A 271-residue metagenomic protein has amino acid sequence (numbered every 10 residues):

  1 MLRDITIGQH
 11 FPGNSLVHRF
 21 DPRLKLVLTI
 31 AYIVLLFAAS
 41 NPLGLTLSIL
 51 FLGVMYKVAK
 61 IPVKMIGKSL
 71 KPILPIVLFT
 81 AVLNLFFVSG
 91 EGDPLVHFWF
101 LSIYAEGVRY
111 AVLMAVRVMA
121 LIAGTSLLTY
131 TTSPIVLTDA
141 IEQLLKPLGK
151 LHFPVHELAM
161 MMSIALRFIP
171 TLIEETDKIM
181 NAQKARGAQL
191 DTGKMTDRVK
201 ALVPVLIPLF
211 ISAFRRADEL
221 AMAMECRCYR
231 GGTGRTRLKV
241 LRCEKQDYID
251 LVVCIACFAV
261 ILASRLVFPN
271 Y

Functional and structural regions predicted by a protein language model:
M1-P42, S48-K57, Q143-F153, E157-M160 (+2 more regions): Transmembrane alpha-helix interface motif
N14, F37, K60-M65, F98 (+3 more regions): Membrane-helix interfacial "entry" motifs
K25-L26, K64-L74, D250: Alpha-helical transmembrane segments and their helix-start/interface "positive-inside/aromatic belt" motifs in integral
N41, L45, K60-K64, V88-V96 (+2 more regions): Transmembrane helix-loop junctions in multipass membrane proteins, especially transporters and channels
F51-I61, I76-F79: Alpha-helical transmembrane segments and their membrane-interface exit regions
S69-I73, V77, A115, M119 (+4 more regions): Loop-to-transmembrane-helix entry motif
I73-A188: Juxtamembrane/interface alpha-helical elements of multi-pass membrane proteins
